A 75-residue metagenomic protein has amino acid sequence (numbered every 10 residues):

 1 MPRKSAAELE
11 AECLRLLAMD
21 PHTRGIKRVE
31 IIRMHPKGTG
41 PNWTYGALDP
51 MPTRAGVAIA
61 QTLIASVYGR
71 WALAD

Functional and structural regions predicted by a protein language model:
M1-R28: N-terminal acidic leader/helix
A18, R33-D75: Detector for the mature cores of small, proteolytically processed and post-translationally modified peptide effectors
